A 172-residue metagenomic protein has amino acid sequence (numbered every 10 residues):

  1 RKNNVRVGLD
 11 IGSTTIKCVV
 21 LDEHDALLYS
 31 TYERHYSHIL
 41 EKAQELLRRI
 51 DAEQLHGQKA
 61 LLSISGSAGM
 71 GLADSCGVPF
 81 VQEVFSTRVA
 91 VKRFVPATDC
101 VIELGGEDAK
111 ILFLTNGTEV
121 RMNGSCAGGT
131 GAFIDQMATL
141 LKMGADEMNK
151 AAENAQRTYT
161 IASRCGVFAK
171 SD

Functional and structural regions predicted by a protein language model:
R1-H24, T98-T115: Gly/Thr-rich phosphate-binding beta-strand-loop-beta motif of the actin/hexokinase/Hsp70
G8-R49, G124: Short glycine-rich, Thr/Ser-proximal phosphate-binding strand/loop in the N-terminal lobe of ATP-dependent enzymes
S13-D22, A43-E53, K59-G71, V91 (+2 more regions): N-terminal cofactor/phosphate-binding cores enriched in small/glycine residues, especially glycine-rich loops such as
E23-D25, Y32-H35, E53-F85, L112-V120: Short beta-strand-loop/turn "lid" adjacent to the catalytic site in phosphate-handling enzymes
H38-I39, N116-R157: Glycine-rich phosphate-binding loop plus the immediately following alpha-helix
D74, V91-A97, F113-N116, L140-K142: Alpha-helix C-terminal capping segments
E83-F94, T98-I102: Active-site cofactor/substrate anionic-group-binding motifs, chiefly glycine- and Lys/Arg-rich phosphate-binding loops
M148-D172: A mobile "lid/hinge" subdomain adjacent to the ATP/sugar-phosphate binding pocket shared across diverse ATP-dependent
